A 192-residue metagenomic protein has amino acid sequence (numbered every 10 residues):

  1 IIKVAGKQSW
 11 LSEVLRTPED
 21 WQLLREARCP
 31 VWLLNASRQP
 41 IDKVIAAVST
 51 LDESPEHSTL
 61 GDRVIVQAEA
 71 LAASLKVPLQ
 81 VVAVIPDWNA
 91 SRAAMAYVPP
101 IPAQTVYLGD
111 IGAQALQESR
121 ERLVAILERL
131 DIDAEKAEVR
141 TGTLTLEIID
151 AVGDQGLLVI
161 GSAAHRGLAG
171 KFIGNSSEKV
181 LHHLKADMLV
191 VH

Functional and structural regions predicted by a protein language model:
I1-I2, K7-L11, A125-L158, S162 (+1 more regions): Structural beta-alpha unit
K3, L33, A46, V81-A83 (+2 more regions): Structural beta-sheet core signal
K3-Q22, I41, L157-H183: Glycine-rich, Arg-bearing micro-motifs that act as flexible, cationic patches
Q22-A36, A186-D187, V191: Short, acidic/small-residue loops that bind anionic groups at enzyme active sites
R25, A73, D150-G153, H182: Solvent-exposed polar/charged
K43-V106, A113, I132: Small/aliphatic-rich secondary-structure junction motif
I65, A113-V124: Short, surface-exposed alpha-helical segments at coil->helix boundaries
